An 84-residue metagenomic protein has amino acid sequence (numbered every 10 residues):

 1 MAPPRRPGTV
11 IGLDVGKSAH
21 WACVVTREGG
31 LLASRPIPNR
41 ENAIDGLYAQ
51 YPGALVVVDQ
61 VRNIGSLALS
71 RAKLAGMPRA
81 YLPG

Functional and structural regions predicted by a protein language model:
M1-G84: Phosphate- and other anionic-substrate recognition elements at nucleic-acid/protein interfaces
